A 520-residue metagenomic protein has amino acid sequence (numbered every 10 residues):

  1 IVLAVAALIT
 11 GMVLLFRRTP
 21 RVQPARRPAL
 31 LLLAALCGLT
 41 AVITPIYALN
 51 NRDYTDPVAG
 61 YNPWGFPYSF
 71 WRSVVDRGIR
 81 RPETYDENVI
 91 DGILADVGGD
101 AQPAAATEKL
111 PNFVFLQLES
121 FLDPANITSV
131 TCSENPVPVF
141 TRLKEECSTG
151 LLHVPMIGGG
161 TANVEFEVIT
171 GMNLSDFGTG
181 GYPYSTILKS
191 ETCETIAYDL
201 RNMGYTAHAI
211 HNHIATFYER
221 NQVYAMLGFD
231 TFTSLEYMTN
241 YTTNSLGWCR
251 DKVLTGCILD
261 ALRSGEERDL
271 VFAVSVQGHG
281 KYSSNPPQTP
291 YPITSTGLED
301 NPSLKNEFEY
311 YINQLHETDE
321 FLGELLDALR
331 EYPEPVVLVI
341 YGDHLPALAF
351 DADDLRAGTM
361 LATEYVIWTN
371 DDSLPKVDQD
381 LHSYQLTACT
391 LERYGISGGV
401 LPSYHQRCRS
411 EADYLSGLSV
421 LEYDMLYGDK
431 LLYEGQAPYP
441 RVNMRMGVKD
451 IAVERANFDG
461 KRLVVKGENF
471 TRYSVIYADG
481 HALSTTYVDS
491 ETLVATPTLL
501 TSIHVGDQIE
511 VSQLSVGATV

Functional and structural regions predicted by a protein language model:
I1-P111, T131-L151, T186-S190, E194 (+3 more regions): N-terminal secretory/membrane-targeting segments
G98-E108, L118, D123-V520: Solvent-exposed soluble domains appended to multi-pass membrane proteins
F113-Q117: Long, solvent-exposed extracytoplasmic domains/loops
